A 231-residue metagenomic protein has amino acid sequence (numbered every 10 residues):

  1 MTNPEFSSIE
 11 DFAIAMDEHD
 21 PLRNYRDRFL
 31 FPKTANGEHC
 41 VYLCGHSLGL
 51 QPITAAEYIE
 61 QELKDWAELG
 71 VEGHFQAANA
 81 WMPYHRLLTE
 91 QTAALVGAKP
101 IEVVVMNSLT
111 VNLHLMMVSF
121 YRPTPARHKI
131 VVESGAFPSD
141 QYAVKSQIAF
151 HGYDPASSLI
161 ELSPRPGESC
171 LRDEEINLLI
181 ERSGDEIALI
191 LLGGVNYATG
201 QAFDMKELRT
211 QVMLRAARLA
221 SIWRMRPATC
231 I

Functional and structural regions predicted by a protein language model:
M1-I231: Pyridoxal 5′-phosphate
